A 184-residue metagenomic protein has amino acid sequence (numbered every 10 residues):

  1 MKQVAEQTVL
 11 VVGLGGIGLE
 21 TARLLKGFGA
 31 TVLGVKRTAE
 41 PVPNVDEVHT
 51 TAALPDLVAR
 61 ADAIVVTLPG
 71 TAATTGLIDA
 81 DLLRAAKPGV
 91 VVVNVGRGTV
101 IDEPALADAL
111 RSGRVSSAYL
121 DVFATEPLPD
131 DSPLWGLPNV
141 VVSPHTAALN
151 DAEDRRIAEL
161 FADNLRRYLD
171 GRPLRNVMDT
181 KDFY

Functional and structural regions predicted by a protein language model:
M1-E20, E47: Glycine-rich NAD(P)-binding loop of Rossmann-like domains
V4, V9-G13, V32, I64 (+6 more regions): Generic structural signal for small/hydrophobic residues in well-ordered secondary structure, especially within
G16-L19, T99-V100, T125-E126, L149: Active-site environment of divalent metal-dependent phosphoester hydrolases
A22, K26, L110-R111: Gly/Ala-rich phosphate-binding loop of Rossmann-like dinucleotide-binding domains, activating on the conserved
G27-V45: NAD(P)-binding Rossmann-fold cofactor-contacting core
A39-P133: Rossmann-like adenosine-cofactor binding region
E126-Y184: C-terminal helix-to-coil terminal segments
